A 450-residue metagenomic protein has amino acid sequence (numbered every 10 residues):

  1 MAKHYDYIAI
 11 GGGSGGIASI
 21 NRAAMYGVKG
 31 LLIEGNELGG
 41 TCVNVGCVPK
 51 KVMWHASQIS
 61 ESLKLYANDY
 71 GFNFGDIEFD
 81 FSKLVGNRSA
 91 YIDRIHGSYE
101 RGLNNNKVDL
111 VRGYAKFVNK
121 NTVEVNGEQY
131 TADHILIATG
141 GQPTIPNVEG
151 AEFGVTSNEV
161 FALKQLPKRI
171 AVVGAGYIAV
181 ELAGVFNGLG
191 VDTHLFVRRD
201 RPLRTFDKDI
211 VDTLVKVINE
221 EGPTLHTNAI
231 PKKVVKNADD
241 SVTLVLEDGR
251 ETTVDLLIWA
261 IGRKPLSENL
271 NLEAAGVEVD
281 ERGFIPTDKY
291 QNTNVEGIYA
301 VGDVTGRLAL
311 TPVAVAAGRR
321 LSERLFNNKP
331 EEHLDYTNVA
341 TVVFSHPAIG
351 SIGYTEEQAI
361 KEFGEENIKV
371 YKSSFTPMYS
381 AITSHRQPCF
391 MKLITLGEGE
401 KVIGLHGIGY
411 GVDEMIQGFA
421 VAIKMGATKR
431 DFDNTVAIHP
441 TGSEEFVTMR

Functional and structural regions predicted by a protein language model:
A2, I10, A18, Y26 (+13 more regions): Residues forming the flavin
A2-Y5, G12, N21-L166, R199-L203 (+6 more regions): Glycine-rich flavin
I8-I10, A115, Y130-G140, V172-V173 (+3 more regions): Short hydrophobic core segments
I8-N36, V48, V52-I59, F326 (+2 more regions): Flexible, glycine-rich terminal cap/loop adjacent to redox cofactors in electron-transfer oxidoreductases
C47, I137-D192, F196, T224-L225 (+3 more regions): Glycine-rich dinucleotide-binding loop and its adjacent helix/turn
R112, K116-E124, L189-K289, K361 (+1 more regions): A Rossmann-like FAD-binding core segment of flavoenzymes
E152-P167, E251-N328: FAD-site-proximal beta/loop scaffold in flavoenzymes
I210-T213, V301-I360, D431, H439-R450: A conserved FAD-binding loop/helix module that cradles the flavin
